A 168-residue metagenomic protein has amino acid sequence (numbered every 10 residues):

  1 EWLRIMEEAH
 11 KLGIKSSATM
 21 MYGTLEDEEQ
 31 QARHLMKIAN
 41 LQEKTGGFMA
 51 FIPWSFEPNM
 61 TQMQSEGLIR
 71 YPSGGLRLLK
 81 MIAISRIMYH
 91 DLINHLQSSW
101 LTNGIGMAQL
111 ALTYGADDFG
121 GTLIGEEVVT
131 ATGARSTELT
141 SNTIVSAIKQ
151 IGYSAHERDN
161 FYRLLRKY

Functional and structural regions predicted by a protein language model:
E1-M21: Radical SAM/AdoMet-radical enzyme domain recognition
W2, Q31-L35, L78: Aromatic/hydrophobic pocket-lining residues that form the small-molecule binding cavity in soluble enzyme cores
E7-K11, N40-G46: Acidic (Asp/Glu)-rich catalytic clusters
S16-D27, P58-G67: Active-site-proximal beta-alpha loop/turn segments in soluble metabolic enzymes
Y22-K37, W100-G104: Active-site glycine- and acidic-residue-rich loops that bind and position anionic ligands or nucleotide-like cofactors
M36, E43-Y168: Auxiliary Fe-S-binding modules of radical SAM enzymes
